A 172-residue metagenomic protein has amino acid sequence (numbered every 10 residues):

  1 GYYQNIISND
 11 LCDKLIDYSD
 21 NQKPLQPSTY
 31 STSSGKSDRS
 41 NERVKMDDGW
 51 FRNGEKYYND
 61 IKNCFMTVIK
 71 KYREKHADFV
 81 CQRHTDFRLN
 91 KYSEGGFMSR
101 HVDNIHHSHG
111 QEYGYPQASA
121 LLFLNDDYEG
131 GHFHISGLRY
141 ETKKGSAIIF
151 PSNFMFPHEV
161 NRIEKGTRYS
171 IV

Functional and structural regions predicted by a protein language model:
G1-A147, M155-V172: Fe(II)/2-oxoglutarate oxygenase catalytic core
